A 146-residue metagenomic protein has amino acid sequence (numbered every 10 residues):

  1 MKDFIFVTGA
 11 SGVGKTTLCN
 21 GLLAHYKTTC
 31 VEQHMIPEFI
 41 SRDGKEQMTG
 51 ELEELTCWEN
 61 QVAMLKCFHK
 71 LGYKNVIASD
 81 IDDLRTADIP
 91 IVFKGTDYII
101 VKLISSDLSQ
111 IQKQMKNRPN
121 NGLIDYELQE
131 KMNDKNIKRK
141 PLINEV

Functional and structural regions predicted by a protein language model:
F4: Walker A (P-loop) ATP-phosphate-binding motif of ABC ATPase nucleotide-binding domains
V7: Hydrophobic anchor at the beta1->P-loop junction of P-loop NTPases
S11: The conserved Walker
T16: Walker A/P-loop
C19-A63: Conserved substrate/cofactor phosphate-moiety recognition/catalytic segment in nucleotide-dependent phosphotransferases
T56-T96: Glycine-rich phosphate-binding loop used to anchor ATP phosphates in small-molecule kinases, encompassing both
G95-M115: Conserved phosphate-donor/acceptor-positioning beta-strand/loop module used by diverse small-molecule
N120-V146: Small-molecule kinase domains that catalyze NTP-dependent phosphoryl transfer to phosphate-bearing small molecules
